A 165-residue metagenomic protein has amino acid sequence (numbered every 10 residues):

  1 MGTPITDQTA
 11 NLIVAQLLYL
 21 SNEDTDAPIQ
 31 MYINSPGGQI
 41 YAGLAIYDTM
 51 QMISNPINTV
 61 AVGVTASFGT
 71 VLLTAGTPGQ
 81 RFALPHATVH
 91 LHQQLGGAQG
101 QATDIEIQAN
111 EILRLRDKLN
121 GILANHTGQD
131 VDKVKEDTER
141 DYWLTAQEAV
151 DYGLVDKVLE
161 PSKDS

Functional and structural regions predicted by a protein language model:
M1-S165: Terminal-region recognition feature
